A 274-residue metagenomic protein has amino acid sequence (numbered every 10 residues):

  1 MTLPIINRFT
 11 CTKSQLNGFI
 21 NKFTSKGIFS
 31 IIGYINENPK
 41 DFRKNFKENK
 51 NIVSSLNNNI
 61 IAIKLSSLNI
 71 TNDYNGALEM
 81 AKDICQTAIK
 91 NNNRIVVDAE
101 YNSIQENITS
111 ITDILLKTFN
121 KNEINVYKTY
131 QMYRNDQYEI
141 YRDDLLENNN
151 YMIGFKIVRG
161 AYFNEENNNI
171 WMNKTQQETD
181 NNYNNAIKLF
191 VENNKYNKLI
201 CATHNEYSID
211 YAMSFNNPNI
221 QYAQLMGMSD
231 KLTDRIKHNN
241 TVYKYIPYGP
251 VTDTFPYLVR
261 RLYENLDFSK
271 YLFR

Functional and structural regions predicted by a protein language model:
M1-R274: Positively charged, amphipathic and often flexible ligand-engagement surfaces
